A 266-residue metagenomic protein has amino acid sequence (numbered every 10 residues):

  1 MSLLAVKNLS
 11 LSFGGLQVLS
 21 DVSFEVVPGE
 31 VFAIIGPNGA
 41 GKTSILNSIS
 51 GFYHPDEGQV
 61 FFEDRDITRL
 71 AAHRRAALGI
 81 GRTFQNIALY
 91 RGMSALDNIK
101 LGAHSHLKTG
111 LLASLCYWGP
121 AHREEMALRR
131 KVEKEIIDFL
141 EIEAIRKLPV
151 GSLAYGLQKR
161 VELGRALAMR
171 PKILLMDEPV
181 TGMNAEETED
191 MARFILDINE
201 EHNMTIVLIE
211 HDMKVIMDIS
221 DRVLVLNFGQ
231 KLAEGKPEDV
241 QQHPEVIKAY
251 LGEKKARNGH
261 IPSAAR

Functional and structural regions predicted by a protein language model:
S2-R266: Glycine-rich phosphate-binding loops of nucleotide-dependent enzymes
